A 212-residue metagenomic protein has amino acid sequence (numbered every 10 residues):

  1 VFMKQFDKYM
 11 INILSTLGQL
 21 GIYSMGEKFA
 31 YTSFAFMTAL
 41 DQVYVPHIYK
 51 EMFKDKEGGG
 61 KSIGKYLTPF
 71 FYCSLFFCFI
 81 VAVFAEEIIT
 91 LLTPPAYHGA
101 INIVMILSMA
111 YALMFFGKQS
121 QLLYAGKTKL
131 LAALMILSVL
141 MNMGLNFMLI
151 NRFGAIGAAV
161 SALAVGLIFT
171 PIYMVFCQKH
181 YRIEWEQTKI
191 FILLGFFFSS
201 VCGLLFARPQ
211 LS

Functional and structural regions predicted by a protein language model:
F2-Q5, L14-L17, Y124-G126, R152: Helix-loop interface residues and adjacent transmembrane-helix termini in multi-pass membrane transporters, primarily
I11-Y31, H98-I101: Interfacial/gating helices of multi-pass transporter permease domains
Y23-Q42, C73-F77, L107-M114, V165 (+1 more regions): Transmembrane helix-bundle signature of multi-pass secondary active exporters and lipid flippases
G26-F71, Q121-Y124: Helix-loop junctions and terminal segments of transmembrane helices in multi-pass membrane transport/translocation
E27, P69-V81, M135, I156-C177: Short alpha-helical transmembrane segments in multi-pass integral membrane proteins
M37, G60-L113, M143-N151, V201: Alpha-helical transmembrane segments of multi-pass membrane transport and lipid-handling proteins
S108-L137, C177: Membrane-interface junctions at transmembrane-helix termini in multi-pass inner-membrane proteins
S138-M141, Q187-S212: Transmembrane alpha-helical segments of multi-pass transport proteins
